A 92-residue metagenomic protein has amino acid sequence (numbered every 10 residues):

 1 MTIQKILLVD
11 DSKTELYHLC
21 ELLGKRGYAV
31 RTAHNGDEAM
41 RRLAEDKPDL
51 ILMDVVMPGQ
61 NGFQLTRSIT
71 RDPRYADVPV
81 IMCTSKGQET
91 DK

Functional and structural regions predicted by a protein language model:
M1-L7: Non-catalytic signal-transmission and effector/linker regions of two-component phosphorelay proteins
Y17-K25: Charged docking surfaces used in two-component/phosphorelay signaling
G27-H34, R42: Short hydrophobic/Thr-rich beta-strand motif most characteristic of the beta2 strand and flanking loop of CheY-like
A33-D37, K92: Conserved Asp/Asn-Gly motif in the active-site loop of CheY-like receiver
D46-L52: Active-site beta3 strand of CheY-like receiver
M57: Receiver (REC) domain active-site loop signature in two-component systems and cognate sites in sensor histidine kinases
